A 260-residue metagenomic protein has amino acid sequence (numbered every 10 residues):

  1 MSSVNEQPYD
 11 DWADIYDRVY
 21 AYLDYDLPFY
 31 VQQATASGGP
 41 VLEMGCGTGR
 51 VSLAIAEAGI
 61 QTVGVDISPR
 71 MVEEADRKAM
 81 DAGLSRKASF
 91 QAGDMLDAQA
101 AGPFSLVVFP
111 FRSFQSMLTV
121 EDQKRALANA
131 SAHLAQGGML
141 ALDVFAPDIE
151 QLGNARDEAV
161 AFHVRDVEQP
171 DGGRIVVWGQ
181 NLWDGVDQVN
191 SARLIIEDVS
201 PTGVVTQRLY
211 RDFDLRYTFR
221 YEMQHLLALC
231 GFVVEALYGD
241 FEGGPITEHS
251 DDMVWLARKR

Functional and structural regions predicted by a protein language model:
M1-G39: Conserved class I S-adenosyl-L-methionine
G45-G49: Class I SAM-dependent methyltransferase "Motif I" SAM/SAH-binding loop
S52-D97: Class I SAM-dependent methyltransferase SAM/SAH-binding core
D97-L106: A short acidic, Gly/Pro-enriched loop at the edge of an enzyme's catalytic core that lines a small-molecule cofactor
S105-E121: A short SAM/SAH-binding and catalytic strip from SAM-dependent methyltransferases
K124-Q136: A short glycine-rich, Lys/Arg-flanked "PGG" loop and its adjoining helix->strand segment in the class I
L142-Q224: SAM-dependent methyltransferase
D214-R260: C-terminal lobe and adjacent flexible extensions of AdoMet/dcAdoMet transferase-like proteins
